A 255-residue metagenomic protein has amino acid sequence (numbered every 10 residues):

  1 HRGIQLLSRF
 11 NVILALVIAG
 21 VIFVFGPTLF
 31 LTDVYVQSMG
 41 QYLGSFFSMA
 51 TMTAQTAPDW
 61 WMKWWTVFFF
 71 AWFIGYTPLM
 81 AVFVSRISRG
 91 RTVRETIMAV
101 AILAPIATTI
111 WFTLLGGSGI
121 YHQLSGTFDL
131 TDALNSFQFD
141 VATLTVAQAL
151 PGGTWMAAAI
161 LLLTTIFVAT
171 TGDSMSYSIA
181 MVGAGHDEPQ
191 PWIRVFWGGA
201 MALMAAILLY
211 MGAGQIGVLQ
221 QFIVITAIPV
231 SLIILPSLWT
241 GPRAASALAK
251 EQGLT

Functional and structural regions predicted by a protein language model:
H1-R91, M98, L103-A157: Membrane-embedded translocation segments of transport machinery
L7, A101, S176-V182: Re-entrant/interfacial helical elements at transmembrane boundaries that shape and gate the permeation pathway
A15-G26, A107-G117, A158-S178, W197-M201 (+1 more regions): Hydrophobic alpha-helical segments of multi-pass membrane transport proteins
L31, Q41, T56-A57, T66-V67 (+4 more regions): A generic transmembrane alpha-helix motif of multi-pass inner-membrane proteins
S88, G183-A184: Short helix-loop-helix connector
T92, I179, V218-F222: Hydrophobic, well-ordered secondary-structure elements that form the walls of internal hydrophobic environments
V93-A99, G185-G198: Membrane-interface alpha-helices at helix entry/exit sites of multi-pass transporters
Y121-S125, A245-T255: Short, Lys/Arg-enriched, Gly/Pro-containing loop segments at transmembrane-helix junctions of multi-pass membrane
